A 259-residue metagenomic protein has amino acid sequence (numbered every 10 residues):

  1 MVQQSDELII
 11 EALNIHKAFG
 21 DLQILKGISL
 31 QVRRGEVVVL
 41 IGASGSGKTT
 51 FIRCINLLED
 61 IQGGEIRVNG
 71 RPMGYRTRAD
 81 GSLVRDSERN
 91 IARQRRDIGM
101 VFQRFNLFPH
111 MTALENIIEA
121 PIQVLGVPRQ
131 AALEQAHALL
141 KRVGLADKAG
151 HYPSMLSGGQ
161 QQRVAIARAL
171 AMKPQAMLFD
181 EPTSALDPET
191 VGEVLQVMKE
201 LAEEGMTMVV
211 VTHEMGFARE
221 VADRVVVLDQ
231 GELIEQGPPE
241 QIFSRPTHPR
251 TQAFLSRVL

Functional and structural regions predicted by a protein language model:
M1-V2: A short, compositionally biased domain-edge/stem linker segment
S5-P239: ABC family nucleotide-binding domain
V227-Q230, Q236-L259: C-terminal boundary and immediately downstream tail of ABC-type ATPase nucleotide-binding domains
